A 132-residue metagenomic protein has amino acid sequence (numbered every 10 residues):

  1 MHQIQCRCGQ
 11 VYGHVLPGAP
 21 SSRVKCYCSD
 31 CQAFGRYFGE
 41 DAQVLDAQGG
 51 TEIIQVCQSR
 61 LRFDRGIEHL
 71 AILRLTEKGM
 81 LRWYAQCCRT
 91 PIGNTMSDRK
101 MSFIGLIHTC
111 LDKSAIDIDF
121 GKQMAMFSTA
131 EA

Functional and structural regions predicted by a protein language model:
M1-Q5, V11-A132: A short Gly-Trp-Pro
